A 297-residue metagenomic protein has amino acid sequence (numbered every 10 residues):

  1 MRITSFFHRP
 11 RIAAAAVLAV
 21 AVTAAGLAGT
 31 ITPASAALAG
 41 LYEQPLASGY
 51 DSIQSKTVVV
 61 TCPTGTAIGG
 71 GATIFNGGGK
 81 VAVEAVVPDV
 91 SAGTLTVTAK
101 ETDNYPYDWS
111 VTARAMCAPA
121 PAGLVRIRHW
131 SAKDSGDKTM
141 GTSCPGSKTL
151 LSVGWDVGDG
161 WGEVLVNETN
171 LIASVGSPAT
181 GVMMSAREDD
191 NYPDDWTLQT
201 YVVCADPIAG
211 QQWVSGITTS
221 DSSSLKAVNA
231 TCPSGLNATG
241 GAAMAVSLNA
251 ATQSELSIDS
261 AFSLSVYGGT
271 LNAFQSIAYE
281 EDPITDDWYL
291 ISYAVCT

Functional and structural regions predicted by a protein language model:
R2-A19: N-terminal export and membrane-targeting signals
A13, V22, D103: Residue-level detector of functional hotspots within protein domains
V20-G26, G77: Hydrophobic alpha-helical elements and their junctions with loops/disorder across both membrane and soluble proteins
A24-L41: C-terminal region of N-terminal signal peptides and the immediate post-cleavage residues of exported proteins
A37-T297: Extracellular attachment/recognition segments
